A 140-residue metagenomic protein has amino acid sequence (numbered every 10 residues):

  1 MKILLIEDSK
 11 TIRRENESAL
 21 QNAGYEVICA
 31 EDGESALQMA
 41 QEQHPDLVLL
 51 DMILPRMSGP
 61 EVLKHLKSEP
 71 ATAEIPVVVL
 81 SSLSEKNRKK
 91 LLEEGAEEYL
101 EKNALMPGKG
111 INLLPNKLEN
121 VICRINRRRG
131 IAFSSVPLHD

Functional and structural regions predicted by a protein language model:
E7: Conserved acidic carboxylate
K10-I28: Two-component/phosphorelay signaling modules centered on CheY-like receiver
A30-E34: Conserved Asp/Asn-Gly motif in the active-site loop of CheY-like receiver
Q43-L49, L54: Active-site beta3 strand of CheY-like receiver
P55, A73: The feature encodes the CheY-like receiver
P107-I111, N116, N120-D140: CheY-like receiver
